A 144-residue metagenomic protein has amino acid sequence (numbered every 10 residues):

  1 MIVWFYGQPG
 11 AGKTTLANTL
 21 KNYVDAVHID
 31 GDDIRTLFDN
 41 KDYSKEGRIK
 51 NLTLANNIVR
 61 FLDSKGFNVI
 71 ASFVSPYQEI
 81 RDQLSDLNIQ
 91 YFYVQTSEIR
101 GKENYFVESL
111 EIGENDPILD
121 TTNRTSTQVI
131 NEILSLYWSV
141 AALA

Functional and structural regions predicted by a protein language model:
I2: Walker A (P-loop) ATP-phosphate-binding motif of ABC ATPase nucleotide-binding domains
F5: Hydrophobic anchor at the beta1->P-loop junction of P-loop NTPases
Q8-P9: The conserved Walker
T14: Walker A/P-loop
A17-I58: Conserved substrate/cofactor phosphate-moiety recognition/catalytic segment in nucleotide-dependent phosphotransferases
V24, D86-N88, E114: Short, structured coil segments at secondary-structure junctions
I70-V74, L84-G101: Conserved phosphate-donor/acceptor-positioning beta-strand/loop module used by diverse small-molecule
Q95-A144: Small-molecule kinase domains that catalyze NTP-dependent phosphoryl transfer to phosphate-bearing small molecules
